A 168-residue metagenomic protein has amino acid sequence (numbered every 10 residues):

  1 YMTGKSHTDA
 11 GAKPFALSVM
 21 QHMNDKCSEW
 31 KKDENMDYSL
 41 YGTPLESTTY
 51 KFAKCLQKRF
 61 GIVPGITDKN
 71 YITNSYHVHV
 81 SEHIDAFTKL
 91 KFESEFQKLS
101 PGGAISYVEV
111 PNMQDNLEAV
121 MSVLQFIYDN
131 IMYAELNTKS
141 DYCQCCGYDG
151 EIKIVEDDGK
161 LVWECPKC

Functional and structural regions predicted by a protein language model:
Y1-K167: Long, C-terminal-biased catalytic regions of enzyme "large/alpha" subunits
